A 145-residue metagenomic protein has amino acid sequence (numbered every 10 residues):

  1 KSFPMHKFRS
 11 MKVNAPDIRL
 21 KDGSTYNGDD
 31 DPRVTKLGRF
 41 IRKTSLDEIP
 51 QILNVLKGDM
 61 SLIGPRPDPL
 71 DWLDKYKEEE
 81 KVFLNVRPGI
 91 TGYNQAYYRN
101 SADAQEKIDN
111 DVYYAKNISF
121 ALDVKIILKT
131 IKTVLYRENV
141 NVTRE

Functional and structural regions predicted by a protein language model:
K1-E145: Conserved small/aromatic sequence motifs within transmembrane helices
